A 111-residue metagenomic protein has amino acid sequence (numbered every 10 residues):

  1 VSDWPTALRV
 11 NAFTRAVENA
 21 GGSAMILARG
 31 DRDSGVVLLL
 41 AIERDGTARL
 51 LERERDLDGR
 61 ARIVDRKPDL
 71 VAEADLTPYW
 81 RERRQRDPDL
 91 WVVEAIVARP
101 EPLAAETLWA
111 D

Functional and structural regions predicted by a protein language model:
V1-D111: Polybasic/polar functional segments that serve as interface/processing modules
